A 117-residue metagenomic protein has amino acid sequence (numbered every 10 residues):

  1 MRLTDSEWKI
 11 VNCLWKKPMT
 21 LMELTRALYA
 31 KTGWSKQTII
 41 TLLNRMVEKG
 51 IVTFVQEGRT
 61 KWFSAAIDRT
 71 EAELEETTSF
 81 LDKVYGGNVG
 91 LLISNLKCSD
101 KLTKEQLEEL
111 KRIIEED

Functional and structural regions predicted by a protein language model:
L3-S6, E57-E76: Short, cationic-aromatic polyanion-contact patches
D5-N12, L91: Pre-recognition alpha-helix immediately N-terminal to the DNA-recognition helix within helix-turn-helix or winged-helix
K16-T20: Short capping segments at the starts of secondary-structure elements
E23-L28: A short acidic, leucine-rich amphipathic alpha-helix
I40-N44: Short, hydrophobic-biased segments on the C-terminal half of alpha helices that form "recognition helices"
G50: Glycine-centered, phosphate/nucleic-acid-interacting loop/turn motifs that mediate DNA/RNA or nucleotide
F54: Short beta-strand "wing" residues that participate in macromolecule-binding interfaces
E75-E115: Amphipathic alpha-helical dimerization/coiled-coil segments that flank or bridge DNA-binding/regulatory modules
